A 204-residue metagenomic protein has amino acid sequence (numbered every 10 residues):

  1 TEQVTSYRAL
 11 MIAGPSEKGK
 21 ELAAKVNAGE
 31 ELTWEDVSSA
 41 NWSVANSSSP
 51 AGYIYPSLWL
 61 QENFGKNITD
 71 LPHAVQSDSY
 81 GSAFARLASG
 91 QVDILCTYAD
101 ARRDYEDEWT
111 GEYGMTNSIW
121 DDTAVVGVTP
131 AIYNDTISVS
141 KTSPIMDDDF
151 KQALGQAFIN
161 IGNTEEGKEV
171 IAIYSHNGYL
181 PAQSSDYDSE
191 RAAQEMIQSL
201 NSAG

Functional and structural regions predicted by a protein language model:
T1-L10, E112-G155, A172, H176-P181: Periplasmic-binding protein-like
T1-P50, L58-Q61: A conserved helix-loop-strand patch within extracytoplasmic ligand-binding domains of the periplasmic binding
E17-G19, S47-A51, G81, D100-D104 (+2 more regions): Solvent-exposed loop/turn segments at secondary-structure junctions within structured extracellular/periplasmic domains
V37, L87-A88: Hydrophobic residues within well-ordered alpha-helices
N41-P50, H73-A74, K141-P144, H176-Q183: Second-shell loop/turn segments in exported
Q61-E62, A88-S89, D93-W120: A ligand-binding cleft/hinge motif common to bilobed small-molecule-binding domains
N67-A85, A131: Short helix-initiation/N-cap motifs at beta->coil->alpha
M146-G204: An extracytoplasmic/periplasmic, membrane-proximal ligand-sensing/linker region
